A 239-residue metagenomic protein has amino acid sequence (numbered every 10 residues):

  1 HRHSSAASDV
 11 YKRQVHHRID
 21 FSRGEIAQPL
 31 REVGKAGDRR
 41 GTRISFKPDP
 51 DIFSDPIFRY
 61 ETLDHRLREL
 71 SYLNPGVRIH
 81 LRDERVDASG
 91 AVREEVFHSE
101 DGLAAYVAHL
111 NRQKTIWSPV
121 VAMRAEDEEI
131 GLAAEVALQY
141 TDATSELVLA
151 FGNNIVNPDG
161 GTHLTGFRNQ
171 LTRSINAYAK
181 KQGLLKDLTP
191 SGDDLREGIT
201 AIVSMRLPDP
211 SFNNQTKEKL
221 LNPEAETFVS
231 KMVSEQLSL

Functional and structural regions predicted by a protein language model:
H1-A7, Y11: Single conserved hydrophobic/aromatic residue that forms the stacking wall/gate of nucleotide- or nucleobase-binding
H3, R59-L63, H163-L164, A225 (+1 more regions): Hydrophobic (often cysteine-bearing) scaffold residues that line and stabilize catalytic clefts of nucleotide/cofactor
D9-A27, G183: Flexible phosphate/Mg2+-sensing switch loops adjacent to catalytic phosphate-binding sites
R18-D20, R43-K47, S204: Short C-terminal beta-strand
I26-H80, V86: Flexible, glycine-/charge-rich segments associated with ATP-binding catalytic modules
E61, R68-L70, G76, H80-Q215: GHKL/Histidine-kinase-like ATPase module
P75, A225-L239: Flexible helix-coil linker/hinge segments at domain or subdomain boundaries
P210-T227: Short, low-complexity, polybasic intrinsically disordered segments
